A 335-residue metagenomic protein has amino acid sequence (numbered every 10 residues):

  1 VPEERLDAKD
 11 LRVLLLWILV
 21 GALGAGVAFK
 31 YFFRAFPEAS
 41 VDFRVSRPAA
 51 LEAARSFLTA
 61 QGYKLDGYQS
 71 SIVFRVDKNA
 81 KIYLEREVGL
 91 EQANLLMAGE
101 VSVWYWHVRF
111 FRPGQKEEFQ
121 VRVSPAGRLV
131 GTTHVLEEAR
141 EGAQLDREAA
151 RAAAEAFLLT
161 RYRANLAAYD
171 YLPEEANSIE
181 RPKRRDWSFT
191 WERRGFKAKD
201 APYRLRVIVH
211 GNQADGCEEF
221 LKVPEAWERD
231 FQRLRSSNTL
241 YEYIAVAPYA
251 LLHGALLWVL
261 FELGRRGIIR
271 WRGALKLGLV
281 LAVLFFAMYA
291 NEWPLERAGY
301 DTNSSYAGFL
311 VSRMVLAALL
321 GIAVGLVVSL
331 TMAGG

Functional and structural regions predicted by a protein language model:
E4-D10, F32-F33, A60-P125, Y169-G211: Exposed beta-strand-loop-beta-strand "reactive/processing" segments of non-cytosolic proteins
L6-E38: Internal alpha-helical transmembrane segments
W17-A22, K30-F33, Q232-G335: Core alpha-helical transmembrane segments of integral membrane proteins
F33-R55, T59, A139: Alpha-helical transmembrane signal-anchor/signal-peptide segments
S46, A53, E87, A93 (+1 more regions): Charged, low-complexity helical/coil segments in non-catalytic cytosolic or luminal regions
T132-V135, C217: Beta-strand-dense domains in secreted/periplasmic systems and polymorphic toxin scaffolds
R193-R235: Extended, hydrophilic extramembrane loops/domains of integral membrane proteins
